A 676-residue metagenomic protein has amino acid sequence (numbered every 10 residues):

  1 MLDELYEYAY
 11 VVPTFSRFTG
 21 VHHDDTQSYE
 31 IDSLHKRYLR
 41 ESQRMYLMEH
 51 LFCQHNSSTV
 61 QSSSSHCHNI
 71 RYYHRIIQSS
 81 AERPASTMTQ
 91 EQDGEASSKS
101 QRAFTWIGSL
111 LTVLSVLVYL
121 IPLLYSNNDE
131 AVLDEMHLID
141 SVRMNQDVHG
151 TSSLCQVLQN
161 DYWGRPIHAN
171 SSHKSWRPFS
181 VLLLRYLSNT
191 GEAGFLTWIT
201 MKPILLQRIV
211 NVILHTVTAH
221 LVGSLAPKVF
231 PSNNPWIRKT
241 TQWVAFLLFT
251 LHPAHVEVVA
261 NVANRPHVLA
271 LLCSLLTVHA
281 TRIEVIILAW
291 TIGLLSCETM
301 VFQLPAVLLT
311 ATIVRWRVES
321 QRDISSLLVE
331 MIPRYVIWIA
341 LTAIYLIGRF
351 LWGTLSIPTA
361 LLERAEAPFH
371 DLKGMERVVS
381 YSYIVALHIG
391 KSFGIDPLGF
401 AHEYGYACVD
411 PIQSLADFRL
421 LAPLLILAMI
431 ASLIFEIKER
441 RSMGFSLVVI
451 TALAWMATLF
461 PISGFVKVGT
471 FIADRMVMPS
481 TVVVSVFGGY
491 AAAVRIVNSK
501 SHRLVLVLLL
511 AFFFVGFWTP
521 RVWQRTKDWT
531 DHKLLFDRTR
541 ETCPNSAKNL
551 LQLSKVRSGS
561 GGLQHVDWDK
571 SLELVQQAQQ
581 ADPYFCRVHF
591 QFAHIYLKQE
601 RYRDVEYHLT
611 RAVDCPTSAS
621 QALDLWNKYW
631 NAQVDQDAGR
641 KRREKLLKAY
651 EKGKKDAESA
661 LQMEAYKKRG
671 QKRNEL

Functional and structural regions predicted by a protein language model:
L2, A9, P13-F18, S28-D32 (+10 more regions): C-terminal luminal/periplasmic domains and tails of membrane-associated envelope-modifying transferases
T89-D569, E573-D604, A612: Polytopic membrane enzymes that build or remodel cell-surface glycoconjugates and lipids
